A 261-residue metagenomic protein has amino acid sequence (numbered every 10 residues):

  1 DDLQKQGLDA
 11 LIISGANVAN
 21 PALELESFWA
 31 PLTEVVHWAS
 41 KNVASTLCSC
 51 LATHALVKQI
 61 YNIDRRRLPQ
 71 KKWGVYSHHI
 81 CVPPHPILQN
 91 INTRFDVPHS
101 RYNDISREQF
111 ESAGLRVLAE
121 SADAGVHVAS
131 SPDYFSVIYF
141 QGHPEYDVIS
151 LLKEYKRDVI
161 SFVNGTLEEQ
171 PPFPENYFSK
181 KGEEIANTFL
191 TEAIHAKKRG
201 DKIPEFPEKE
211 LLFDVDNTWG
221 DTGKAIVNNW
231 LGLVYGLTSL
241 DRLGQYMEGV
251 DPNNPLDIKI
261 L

Functional and structural regions predicted by a protein language model:
D2-Q6, H37-S40: Short, charge-rich binding segments
L3, G7, W73-V75, I80-L261: Amide-donor transfer/coupling interface in amidating biosynthetic enzymes
I13-V82: Cysteine-nucleophile active-site neighborhood
